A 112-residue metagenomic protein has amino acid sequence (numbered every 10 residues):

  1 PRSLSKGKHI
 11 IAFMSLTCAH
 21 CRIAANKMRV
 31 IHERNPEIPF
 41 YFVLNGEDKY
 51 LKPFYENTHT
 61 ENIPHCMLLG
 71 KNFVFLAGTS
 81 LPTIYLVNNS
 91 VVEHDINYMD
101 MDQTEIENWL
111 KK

Functional and structural regions predicted by a protein language model:
R2-R22, M28: Short active-site neighborhood of thiol/selenol oxidoreductases, capturing the structured segment around
K6-K8, P36-P39: Loop/turn elements at helix/coil->beta-strand transitions in domains of secreted/extracellular proteins
F13-T17, L44-E47, N97-Y98: Structural motif
L16, I23-A24, G46-K49, K71-F75: C-terminal soluble domains/tails of integral membrane proteins
H20-P36, G46, M99: Typically the conserved alpha-helix immediately C-terminal to a functionally engaged Cys/Sec in thioredoxin-like
E37-P53, T60-G70: Thiol-based oxidoreductase modules, predominantly thioredoxin-like and allied folds used for disulfide exchange
G70-L110: Thiol/disulfide oxidoreductase modules built on the thioredoxin-like
